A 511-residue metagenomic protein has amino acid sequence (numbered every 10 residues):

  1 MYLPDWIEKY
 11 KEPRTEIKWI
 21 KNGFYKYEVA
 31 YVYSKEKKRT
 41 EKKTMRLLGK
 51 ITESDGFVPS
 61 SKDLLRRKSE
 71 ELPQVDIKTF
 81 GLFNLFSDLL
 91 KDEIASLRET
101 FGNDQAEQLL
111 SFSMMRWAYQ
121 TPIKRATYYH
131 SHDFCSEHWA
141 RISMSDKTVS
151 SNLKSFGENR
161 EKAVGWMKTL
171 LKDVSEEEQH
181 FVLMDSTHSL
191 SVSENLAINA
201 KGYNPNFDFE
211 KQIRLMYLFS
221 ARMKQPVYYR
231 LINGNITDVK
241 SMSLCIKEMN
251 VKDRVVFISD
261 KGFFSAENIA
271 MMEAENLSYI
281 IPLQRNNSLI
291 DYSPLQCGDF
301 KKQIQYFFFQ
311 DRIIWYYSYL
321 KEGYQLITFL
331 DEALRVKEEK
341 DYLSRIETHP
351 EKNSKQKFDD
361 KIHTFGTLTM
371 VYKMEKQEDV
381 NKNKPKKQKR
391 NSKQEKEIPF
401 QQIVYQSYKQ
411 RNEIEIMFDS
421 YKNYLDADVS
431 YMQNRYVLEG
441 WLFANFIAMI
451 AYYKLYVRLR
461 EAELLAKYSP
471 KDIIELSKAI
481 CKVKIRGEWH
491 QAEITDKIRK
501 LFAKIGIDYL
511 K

Functional and structural regions predicted by a protein language model:
M1-L183, T187-S193, M216-R230, M242-S243 (+1 more regions): Dynamic "connector" segments at or just before major functional cores
Q120, K124, L170-N233, V336-K376: Active-site cores of enzymes that catalyze phosphoryl transfer or operate on phosphate-rich substrates
A126-T127, I403-M432: Short amphipathic alpha-helical "interface-anchor" segments enriched in bulky aromatics
K211, L231, E275-S407, E475-K511: An anionic, glycine-rich sequence signature occurring as long contiguous blocks
R230-V251: Active-site beta-loop-alpha junctions of metal-dependent nucleic acid enzymes, especially the RNase H-like/DDE
K247-N250, I269-S278: Short, surface-exposed basic-aromatic patches at helix termini and helix-loop junctions that form
I258-E267, R285-S288, V437: Acidic, metal-coordinating catalytic cores used for nucleic-acid/nucleotide bond scission and strand-transfer chemistry
N434-Y456: Basic, amphipathic alpha-helical segments enriched in Lys/Arg and hydrophobic/aromatic residues
